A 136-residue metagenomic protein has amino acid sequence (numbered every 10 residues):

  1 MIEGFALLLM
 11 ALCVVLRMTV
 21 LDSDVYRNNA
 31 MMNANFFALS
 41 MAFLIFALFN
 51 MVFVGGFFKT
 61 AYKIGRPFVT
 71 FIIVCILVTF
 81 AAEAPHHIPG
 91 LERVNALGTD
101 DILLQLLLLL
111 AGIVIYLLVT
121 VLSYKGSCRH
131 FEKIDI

Functional and structural regions predicted by a protein language model:
I2-I136: Hydrophobic alpha-helical transmembrane segments of membrane proteins
